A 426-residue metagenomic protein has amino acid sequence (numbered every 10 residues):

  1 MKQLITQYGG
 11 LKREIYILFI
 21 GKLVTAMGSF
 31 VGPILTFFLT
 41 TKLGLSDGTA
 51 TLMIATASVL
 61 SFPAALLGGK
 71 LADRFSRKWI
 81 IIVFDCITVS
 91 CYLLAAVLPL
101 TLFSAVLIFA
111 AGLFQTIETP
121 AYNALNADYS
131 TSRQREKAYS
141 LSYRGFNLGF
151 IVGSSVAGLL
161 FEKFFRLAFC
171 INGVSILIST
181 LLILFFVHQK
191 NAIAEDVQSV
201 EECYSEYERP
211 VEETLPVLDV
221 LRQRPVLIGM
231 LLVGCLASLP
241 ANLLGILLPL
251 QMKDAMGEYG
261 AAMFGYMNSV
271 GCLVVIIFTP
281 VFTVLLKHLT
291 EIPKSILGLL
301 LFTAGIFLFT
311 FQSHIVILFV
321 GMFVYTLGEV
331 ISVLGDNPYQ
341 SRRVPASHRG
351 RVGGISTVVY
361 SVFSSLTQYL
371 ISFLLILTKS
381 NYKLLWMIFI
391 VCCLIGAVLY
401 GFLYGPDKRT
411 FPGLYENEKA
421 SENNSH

Functional and structural regions predicted by a protein language model:
M1-K12, K190-M230, E418-H426: Juxtamembrane intracellular "pre-TM" segments in multi-pass secondary transporters
L4-S58, V226-V233, A237-M263: Helix-loop boundary and gating motifs at the non-cytosolic
F30, S58-L66, F150-I151, C272-P280 (+1 more regions): Residue-level signature of mid-helix packing/kink "hotspots" within the transmembrane helices of 12-pass Major
F62-P99: Conserved MFS/SLC helix-loop-helix module at the cytosolic interface between two early adjacent transmembrane helices
A64-S76, I277-E291, L375: Helix-to-loop junctions at the C-terminal end of transmembrane segments in multipass secondary transporters
W79-L93, P293-L308: Structural signature of the two symmetry-related core transmembrane helices
F109-L148: Cytoplasmic helix-loop-helix junction between adjacent transmembrane helices in 12-TM secondary transporters
F161-V174, F373-C393: A membrane-interface helix-boundary motif in multi-pass transporters
